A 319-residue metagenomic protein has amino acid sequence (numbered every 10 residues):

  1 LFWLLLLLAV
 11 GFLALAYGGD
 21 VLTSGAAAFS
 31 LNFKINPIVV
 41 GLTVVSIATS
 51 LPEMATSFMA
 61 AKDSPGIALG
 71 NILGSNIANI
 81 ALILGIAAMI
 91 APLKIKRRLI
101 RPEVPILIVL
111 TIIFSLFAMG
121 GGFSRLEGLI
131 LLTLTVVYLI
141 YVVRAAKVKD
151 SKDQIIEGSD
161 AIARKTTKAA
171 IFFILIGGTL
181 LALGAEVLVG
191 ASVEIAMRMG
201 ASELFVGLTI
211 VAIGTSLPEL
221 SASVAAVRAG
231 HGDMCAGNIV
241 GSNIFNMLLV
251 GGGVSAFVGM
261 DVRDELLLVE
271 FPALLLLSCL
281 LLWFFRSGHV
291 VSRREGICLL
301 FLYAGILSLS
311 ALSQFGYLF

Functional and structural regions predicted by a protein language model:
L1-F319: Hydrophobic alpha-helical segments, chiefly the membrane-spanning helices and signal/signal-anchor peptides
